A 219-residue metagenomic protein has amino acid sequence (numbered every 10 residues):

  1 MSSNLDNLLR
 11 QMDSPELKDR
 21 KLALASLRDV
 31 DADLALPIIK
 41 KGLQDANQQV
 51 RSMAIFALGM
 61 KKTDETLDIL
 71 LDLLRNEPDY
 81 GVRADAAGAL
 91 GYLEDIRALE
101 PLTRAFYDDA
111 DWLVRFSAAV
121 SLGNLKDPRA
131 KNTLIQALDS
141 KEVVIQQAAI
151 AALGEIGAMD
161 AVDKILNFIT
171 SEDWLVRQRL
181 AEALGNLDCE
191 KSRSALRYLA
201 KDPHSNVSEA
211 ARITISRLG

Functional and structural regions predicted by a protein language model:
M1-Q11, D31-Q44, T63-N76, D95-D108 (+4 more regions): Amphipathic alpha-helical scaffolding segments comprising HEAT/armadillo-like alpha-solenoid repeats
N7-V30: Alpha-helical segment of the N-proximal tetratricopeptide repeat
P15-E16, A46-N47, P78-D79, A110-D111 (+3 more regions): Short inter-helical turns and helix N-cap capping residues of alpha-solenoid HEAT/ARM repeat scaffolds
K21-S26, Q48-M60, D85-A89: Non-membrane alpha-helical segments in proteins
S171-G219: Long, ordered, amphipathic alpha-helical scaffolds
